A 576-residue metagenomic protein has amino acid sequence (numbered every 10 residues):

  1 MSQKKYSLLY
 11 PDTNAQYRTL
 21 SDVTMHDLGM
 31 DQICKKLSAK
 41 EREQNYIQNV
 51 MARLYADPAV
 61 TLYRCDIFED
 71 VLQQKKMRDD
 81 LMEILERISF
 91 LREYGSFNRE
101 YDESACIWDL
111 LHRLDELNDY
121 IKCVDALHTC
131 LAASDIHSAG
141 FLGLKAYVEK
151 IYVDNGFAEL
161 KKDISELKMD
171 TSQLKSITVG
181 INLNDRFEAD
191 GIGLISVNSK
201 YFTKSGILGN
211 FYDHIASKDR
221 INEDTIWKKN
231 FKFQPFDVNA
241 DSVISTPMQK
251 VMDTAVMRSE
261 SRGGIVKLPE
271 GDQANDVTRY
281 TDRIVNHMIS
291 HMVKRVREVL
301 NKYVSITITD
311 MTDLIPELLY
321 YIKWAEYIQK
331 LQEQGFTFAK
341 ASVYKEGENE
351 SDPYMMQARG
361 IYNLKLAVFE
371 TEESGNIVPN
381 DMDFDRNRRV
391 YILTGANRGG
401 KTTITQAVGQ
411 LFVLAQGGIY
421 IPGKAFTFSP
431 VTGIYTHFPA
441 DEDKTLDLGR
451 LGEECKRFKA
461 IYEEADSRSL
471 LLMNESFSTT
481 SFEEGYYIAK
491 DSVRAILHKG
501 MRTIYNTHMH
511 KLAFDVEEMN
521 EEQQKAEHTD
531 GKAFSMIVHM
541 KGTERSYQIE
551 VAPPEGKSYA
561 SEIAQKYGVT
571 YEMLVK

Functional and structural regions predicted by a protein language model:
M1-T203: Conserved amphipathic alpha-helical "coupling/scaffold" segments that transmit conformational changes between domains
R99-E100, V293-L300, V390, S469-L470: Glycine-rich, often proline-containing surface loops adjacent to acidic residues and nearby aromatics that form
H112, I306, D310-D313, R450-E453: Alpha-helical initiation/capping and key positions within long helical/coiled-coil segments
V179, A325-N363: Long, charged, glycine-rich C-terminal linkers/tails
E188, L194-T278: Structured, charged N-terminal subsegments at the starts of enzyme catalytic cores and at intra-chain domain/subunit
E270-N301, I308, I315: Extended, charged coiled-coil "arm/hinge" scaffolds of SMC/Rad50-like chromosome-maintenance ATPases and other large
S305-Q332: Low-complexity, highly charged intrinsically disordered N-terminal segments that act as targeting/localization
S351-K576: ATPase nucleotide-binding head domains, primarily ABC-like/P-loop NTPase cores
